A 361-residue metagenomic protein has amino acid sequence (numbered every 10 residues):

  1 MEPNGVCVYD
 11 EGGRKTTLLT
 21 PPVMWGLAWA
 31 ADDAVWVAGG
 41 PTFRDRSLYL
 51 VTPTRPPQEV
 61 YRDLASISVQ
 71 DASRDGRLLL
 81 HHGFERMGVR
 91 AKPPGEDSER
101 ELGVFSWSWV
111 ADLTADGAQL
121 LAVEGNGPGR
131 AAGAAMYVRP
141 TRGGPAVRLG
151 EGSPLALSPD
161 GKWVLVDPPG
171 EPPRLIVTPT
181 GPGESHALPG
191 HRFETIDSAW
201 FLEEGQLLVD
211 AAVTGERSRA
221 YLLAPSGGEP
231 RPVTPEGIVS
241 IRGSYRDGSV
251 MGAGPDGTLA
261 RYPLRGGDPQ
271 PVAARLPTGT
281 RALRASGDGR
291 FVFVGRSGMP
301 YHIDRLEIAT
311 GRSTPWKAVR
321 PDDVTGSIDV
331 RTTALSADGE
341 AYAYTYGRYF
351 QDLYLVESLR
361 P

Functional and structural regions predicted by a protein language model:
M1-E2, L18-G40, R62-H81, V104-E124 (+6 more regions): Conserved beta-propeller blade repeats
E2, V6-W25, Y49-I67, K92-W109 (+6 more regions): Multi-bladed beta-propeller domains
E2-C7, F43-Y49, R86-A91, R130-Y137 (+5 more regions): Structural motif
G40-T42, G83, P94, G125-P128 (+9 more regions): Short polar/acidic secondary-structure junctions
D45-S47, D75-L78, A91, A131 (+10 more regions): Positively charged, low-complexity intrinsically disordered regions
R46, Q58, M87, A118 (+12 more regions): Glycine-centered loop/turn positions within well-structured domains that cap or flank conserved ligand/cofactor-binding
S297, L306-A309, A318-V319, D338 (+1 more regions): Short, loop-centered acidic/histidine patches that primarily coordinate divalent metals
S336-Y342, Y349, Y354-L355, L359: Gram-negative outer-membrane assembly/targeting C-terminal domains
